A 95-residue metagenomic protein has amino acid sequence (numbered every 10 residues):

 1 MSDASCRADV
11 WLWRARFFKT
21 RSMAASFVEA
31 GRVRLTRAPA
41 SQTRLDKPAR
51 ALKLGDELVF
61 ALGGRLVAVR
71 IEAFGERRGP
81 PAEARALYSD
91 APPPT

Functional and structural regions predicted by a protein language model:
S2-V10, R14, A25-S26, R34-T95: Strongly charged
G31: Glycine-centered, phosphate/nucleic-acid-interacting loop/turn motifs that mediate DNA/RNA or nucleotide
